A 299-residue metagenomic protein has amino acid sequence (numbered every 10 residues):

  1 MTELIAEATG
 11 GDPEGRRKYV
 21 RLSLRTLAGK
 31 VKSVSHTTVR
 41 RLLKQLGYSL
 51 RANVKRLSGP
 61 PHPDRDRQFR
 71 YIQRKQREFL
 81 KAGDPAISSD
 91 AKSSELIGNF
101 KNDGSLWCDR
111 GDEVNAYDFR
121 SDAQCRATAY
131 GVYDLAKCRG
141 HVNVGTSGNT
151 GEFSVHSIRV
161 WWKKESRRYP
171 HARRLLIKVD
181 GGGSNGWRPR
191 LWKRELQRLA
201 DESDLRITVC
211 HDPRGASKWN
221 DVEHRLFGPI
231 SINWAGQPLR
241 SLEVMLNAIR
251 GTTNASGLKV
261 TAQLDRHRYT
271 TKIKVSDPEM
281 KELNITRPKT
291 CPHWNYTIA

Functional and structural regions predicted by a protein language model:
M1, L27, V39, D90 (+3 more regions): Short, conserved catalytic/metal-binding motifs centered on acidic residues
M1-V34: A short, amphipathic alpha-helix used for macromolecular contacts
R21-L22, S88, R174-G181, V209-R214 (+1 more regions): Extended hydrophobic secondary-structure segments that form protein cores and membrane-embedded regions
T37-E113: Charge-mixed, compositionally biased segments that are often intrinsically disordered regulatory tracts
D112-K178, G183: Electropositive, glycine- and tryptophan-enriched low-complexity nucleic-acid-binding patches
R167, G236-A299: C-terminal accessory extensions appended to soluble enzyme cores
W187, V209-S231: RNase H-like two-metal-ion nuclease catalytic core shared by retroviral integrases and related mobile-element nucleases
W192-V209: Two-metal-ion acidic nuclease core segments, chiefly of the RNase H-like superfamily
